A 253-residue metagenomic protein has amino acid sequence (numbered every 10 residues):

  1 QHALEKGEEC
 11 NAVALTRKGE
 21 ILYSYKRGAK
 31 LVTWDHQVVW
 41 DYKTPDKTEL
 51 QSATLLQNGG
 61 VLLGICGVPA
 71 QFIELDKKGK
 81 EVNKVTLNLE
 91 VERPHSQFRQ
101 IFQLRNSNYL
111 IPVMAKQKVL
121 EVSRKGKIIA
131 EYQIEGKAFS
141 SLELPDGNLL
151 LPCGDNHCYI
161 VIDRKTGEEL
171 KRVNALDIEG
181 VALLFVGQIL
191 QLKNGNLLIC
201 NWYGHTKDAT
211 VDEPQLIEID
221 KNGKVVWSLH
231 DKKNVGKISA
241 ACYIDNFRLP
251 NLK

Functional and structural regions predicted by a protein language model:
Q1-K253: Histidine-/acidic-rich catalytic cores in large beta-rich domains
